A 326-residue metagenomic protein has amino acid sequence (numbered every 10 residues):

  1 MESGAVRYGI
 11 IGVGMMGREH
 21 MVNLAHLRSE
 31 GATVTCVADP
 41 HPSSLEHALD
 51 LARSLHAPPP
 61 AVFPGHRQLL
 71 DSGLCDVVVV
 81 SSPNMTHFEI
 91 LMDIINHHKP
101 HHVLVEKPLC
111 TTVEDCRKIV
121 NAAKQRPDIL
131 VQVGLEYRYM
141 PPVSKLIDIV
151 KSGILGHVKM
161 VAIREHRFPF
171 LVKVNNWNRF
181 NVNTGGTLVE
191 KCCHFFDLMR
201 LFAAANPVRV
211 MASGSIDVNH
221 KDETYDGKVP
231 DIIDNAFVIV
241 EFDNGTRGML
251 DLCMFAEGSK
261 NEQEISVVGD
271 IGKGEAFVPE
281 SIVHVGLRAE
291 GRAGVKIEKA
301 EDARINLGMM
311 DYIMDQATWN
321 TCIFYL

Functional and structural regions predicted by a protein language model:
M1-L55: N-terminal Rossmann-like dinucleotide-binding module
E2, L70, D76-N84, F88-R138 (+1 more regions): Beta-strand-loop-alpha-helix segment that lines the small-molecule cofactor/substrate pocket of alpha/beta enzymes
R18, F88, C193: Residues forming the Rossmann-fold NAD(P)(H) cofactor-binding site
L27, N219-D231, F237, E241-F242 (+2 more regions): C-terminal glycine/acidic-rich active-site capping loop/insertion
T35, P60, D76, K159: Conserved acidic residues
P59-H66: Conserved SAM-binding strand-loop segment of SAM-dependent methyltransferases
I129, Y137-P230: Predominantly a Rossmann-like dinucleotide-binding segment in NAD(P)-dependent oxidoreductases
C193, D251-K260: Glycine-rich phosphate/pyrophosphate-binding beta-alpha loops
